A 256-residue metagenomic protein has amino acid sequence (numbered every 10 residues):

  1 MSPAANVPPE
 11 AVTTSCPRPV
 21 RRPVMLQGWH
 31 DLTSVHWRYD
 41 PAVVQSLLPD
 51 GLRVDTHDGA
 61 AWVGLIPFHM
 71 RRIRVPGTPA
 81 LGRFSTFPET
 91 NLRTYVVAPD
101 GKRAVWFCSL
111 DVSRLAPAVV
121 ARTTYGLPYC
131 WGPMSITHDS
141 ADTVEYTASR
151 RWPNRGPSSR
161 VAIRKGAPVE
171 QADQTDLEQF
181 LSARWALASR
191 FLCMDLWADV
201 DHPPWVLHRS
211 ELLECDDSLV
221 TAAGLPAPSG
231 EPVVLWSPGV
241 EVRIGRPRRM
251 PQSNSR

Functional and structural regions predicted by a protein language model:
S2-P76, L219-V220, L225-R256: Hydrophobic, proline/glycine-rich low-complexity stretches
S15, T78-G82, T86-P88, C130-M134 (+1 more regions): Active-site-adjacent core segments of small-molecule enzymes
L32, N91-R256: Internal, well-folded beta-alpha domain core
L48, V63, P67, F84 (+2 more regions): A sequence-level detector of short, solvent-exposed, charge-rich linear segments
D55-G59, P76-G77, F87, A116-A118 (+1 more regions): Short, surface-exposed linear patches
A61-L110: Extended, compositionally biased
